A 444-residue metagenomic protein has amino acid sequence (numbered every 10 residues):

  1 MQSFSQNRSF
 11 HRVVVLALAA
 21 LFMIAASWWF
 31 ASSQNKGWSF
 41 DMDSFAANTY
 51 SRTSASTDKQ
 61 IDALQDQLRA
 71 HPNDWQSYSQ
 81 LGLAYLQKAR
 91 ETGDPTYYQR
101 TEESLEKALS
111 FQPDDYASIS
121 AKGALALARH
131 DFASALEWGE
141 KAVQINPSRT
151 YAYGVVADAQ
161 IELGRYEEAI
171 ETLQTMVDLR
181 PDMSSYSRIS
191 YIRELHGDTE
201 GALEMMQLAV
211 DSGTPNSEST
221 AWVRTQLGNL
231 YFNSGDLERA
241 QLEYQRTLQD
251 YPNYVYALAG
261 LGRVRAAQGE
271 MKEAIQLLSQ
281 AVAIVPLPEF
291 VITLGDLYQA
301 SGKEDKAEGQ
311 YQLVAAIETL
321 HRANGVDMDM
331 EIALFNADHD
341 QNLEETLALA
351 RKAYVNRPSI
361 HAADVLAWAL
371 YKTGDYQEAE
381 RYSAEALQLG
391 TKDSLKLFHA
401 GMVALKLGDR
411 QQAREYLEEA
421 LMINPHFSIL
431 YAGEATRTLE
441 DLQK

Functional and structural regions predicted by a protein language model:
F4-A117, E137, P425-H426, A432-K444: N-terminal leader/linker segments that initiate helical-solenoid repeat arrays
P72, P113, P147, R180-P181 (+9 more regions): Short coil turns that delineate tetratricopeptide repeat
Q76, L83, A117, Y151 (+10 more regions): Start-of-helix register in tetratricopeptide repeats
Q80, A121, V155, R188 (+9 more regions): Canonical tetratricopeptide repeat
L83, R90, A124, D158 (+8 more regions): Residue-level recognition of tetratricopeptide repeat
K88, T92-P95, R129, L163 (+7 more regions): Structural motif corresponding to the intra-repeat A-B loop/turn of tetratricopeptide repeats
